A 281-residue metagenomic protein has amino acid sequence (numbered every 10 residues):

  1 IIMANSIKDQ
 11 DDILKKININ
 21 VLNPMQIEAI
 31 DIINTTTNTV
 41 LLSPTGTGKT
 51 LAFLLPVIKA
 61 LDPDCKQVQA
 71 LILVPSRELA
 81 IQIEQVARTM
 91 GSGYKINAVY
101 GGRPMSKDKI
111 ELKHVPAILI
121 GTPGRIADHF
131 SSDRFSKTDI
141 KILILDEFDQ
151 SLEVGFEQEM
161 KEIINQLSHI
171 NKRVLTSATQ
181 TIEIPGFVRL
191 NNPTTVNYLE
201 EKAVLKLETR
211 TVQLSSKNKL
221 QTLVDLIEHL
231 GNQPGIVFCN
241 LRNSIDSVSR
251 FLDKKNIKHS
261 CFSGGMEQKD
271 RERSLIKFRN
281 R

Functional and structural regions predicted by a protein language model:
I2-L42: Conserved pre-motif I regulatory segment
I27-T35, T39, T50-C65, V86-T89: Walker A/P-loop NTP-binding motif
T35-L41, K66-A70, P116-A117, N232-P234: Pre-Walker A (Motif I) flank of P-loop NTPase domains
S43-T47: The conserved Walker
K66-S131, D139-I142, R250-D253, I257-F262 (+1 more regions): Conserved nucleic-acid-binding Ia/Ib motif block in the N-terminal RecA-like helicase ATPase lobe
P123, F148-S151, I245: Conserved Walker B
S136-E200: Post-DEXD/H (motif II) to motif III coupling segment of the RecA-like Helicase ATP-binding lobe
K206-D253: Conserved interdomain hinge at the start of the Helicase C-terminal
